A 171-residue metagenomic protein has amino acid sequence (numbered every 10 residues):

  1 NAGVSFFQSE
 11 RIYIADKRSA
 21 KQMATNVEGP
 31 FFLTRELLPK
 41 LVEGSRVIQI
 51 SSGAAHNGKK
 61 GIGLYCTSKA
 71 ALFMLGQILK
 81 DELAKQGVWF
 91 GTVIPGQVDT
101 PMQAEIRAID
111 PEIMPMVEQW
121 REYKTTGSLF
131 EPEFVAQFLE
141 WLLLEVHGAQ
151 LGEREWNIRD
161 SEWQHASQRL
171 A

Functional and structural regions predicted by a protein language model:
G3-A20, G61-L64: Conserved mid-core segment of classical short-chain dehydrogenase/reductases
F6-S9, E36-S45: A short helix-coil junction within the Rossmann-fold of NAD(P)-dependent oxidoreductases
Q8-E10, Q97-A108: Short beta-loop-alpha junction of Rossmann-like oxidoreductase domains
T34, S68: Active-site helix of classical SDR
S52: Residue(s) in the substrate-gating loop at a strand-loop-helix junction that position the organic substrate next
N57, I78-V88: Active-site-adjacent segment of SDR/Rossmann-fold oxidoreductases
T92, T100, P111-S167: C-terminal helical subdomain
